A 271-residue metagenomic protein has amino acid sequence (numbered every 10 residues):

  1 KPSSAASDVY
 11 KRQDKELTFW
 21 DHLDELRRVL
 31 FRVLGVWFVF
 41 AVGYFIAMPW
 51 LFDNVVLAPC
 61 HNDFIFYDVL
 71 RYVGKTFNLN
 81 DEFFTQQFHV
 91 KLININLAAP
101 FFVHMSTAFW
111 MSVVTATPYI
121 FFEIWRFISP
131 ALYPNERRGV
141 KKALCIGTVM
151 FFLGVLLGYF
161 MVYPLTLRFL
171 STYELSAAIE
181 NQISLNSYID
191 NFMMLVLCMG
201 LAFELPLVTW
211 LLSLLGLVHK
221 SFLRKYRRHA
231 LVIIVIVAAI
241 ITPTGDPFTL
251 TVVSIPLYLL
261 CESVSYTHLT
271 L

Functional and structural regions predicted by a protein language model:
K1-A6: Extracellular interaction modules
S7-L269: Membrane topogenic/interface segments and analogous intrinsically disordered interaction regions
